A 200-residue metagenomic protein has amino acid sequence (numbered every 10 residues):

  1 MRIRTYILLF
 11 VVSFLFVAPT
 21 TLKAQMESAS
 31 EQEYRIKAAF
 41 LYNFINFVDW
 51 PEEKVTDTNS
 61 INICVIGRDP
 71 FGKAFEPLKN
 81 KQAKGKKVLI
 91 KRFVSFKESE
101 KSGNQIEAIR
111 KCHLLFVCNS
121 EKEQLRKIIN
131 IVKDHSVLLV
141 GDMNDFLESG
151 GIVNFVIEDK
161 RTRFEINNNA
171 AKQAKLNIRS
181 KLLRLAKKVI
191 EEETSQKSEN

Functional and structural regions predicted by a protein language model:
R2-F10, L15-N200: Short hydrophobic alpha-helices and adjacent helix-cap/hinge residues
